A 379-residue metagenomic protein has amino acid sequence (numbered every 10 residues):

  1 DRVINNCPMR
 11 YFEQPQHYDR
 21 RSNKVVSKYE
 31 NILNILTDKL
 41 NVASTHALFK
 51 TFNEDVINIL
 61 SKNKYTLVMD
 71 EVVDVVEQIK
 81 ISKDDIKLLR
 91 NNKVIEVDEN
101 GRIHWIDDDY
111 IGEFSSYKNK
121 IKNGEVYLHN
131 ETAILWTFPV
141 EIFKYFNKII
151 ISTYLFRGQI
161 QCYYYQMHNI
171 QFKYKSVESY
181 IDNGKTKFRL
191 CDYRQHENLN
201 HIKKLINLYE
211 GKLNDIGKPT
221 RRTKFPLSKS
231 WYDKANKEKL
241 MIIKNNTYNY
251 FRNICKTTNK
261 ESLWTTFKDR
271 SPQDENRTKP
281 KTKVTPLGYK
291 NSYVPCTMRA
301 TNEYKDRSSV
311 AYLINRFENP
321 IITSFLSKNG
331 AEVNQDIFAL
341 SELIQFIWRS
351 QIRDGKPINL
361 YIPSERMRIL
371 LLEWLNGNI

Functional and structural regions predicted by a protein language model:
D1-V3: Glycine-rich P-loop/Walker A and Walker A-like loops and their local beta1-loop-alpha1 context in P-loop NTPases
N5-F52: Inter-Walker segment of RecA-like/P-loop motor cores
I35-K39, N53-Y65, K144, Y304: Short basic/glycine-enriched coil/helix segment immediately N-terminal to the Walker B
V42-A43, A47-N53, V75, K283-L370 (+1 more regions): Conserved RecA-like P-loop NTPase helicase motor core
T45-L48, L67-K80, I86, R90 (+9 more regions): Short loop/turn segments at strand-loop or loop-helix junctions that form parts of catalytic or ligand-binding pockets
A47-F49, V56-Y127: SF2 helicase catalytic motif II
F138, F146-K148, Y154-A300, L313-N315 (+3 more regions): Conserved helicase/translocase motor-coupling segment
Y165-Y180, L360-I379: C-terminal/domain-terminus segments
